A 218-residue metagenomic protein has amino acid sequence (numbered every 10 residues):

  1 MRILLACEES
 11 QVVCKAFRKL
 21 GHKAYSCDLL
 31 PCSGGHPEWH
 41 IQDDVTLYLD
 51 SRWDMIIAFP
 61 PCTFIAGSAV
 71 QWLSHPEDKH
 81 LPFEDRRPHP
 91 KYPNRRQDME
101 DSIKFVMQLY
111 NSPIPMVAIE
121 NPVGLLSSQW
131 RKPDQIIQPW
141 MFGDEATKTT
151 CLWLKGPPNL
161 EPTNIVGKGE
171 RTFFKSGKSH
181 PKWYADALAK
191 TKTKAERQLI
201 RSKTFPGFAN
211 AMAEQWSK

Functional and structural regions predicted by a protein language model:
M1-K218: Conserved active-site and SAM-binding loop architecture of S-adenosyl-L-methionine-dependent nucleic-acid
